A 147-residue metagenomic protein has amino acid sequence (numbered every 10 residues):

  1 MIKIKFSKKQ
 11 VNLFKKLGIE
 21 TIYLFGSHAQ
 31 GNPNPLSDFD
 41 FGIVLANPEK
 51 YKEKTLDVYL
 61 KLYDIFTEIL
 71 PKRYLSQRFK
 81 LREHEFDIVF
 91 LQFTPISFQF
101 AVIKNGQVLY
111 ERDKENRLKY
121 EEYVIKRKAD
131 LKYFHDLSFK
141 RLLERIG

Functional and structural regions predicted by a protein language model:
M1-T21, A29-P35, E49-G147: Catalytic core of pol beta-like nucleotidyltransferases
G26: Active-site glycine-centered loops adjacent to acidic/histidine catalytic or metal-binding residues that shape
D38-D40: Acidic Asp/Glu-based divalent-cation binding sites
G42-A46: Short hydrophobic/aromatic beta-strand micro-patches that form the beta-sheet surface supporting nucleotide- or nucleic
